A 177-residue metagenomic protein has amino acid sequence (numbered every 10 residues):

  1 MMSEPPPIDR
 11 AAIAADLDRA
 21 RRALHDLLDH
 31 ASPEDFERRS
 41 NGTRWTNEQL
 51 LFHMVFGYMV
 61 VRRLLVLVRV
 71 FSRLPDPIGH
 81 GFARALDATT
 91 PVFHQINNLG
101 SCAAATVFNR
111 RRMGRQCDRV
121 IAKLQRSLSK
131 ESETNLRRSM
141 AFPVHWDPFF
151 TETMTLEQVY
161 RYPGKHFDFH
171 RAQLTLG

Functional and structural regions predicted by a protein language model:
M1-A12, V60-V120, H145: Short, helix-capping/interhelical loops that line the mouth of catalytic, cofactor-, or ligand-binding pockets
S3, R22, A31, F36 (+4 more regions): Residue-level detector of functional hotspots within protein domains
P7-S32, F52-R63, R161-K165: Alpha-helical bundle segments that constitute or directly flank the non-heme di-iron/ferroxidase center
D9, D16-D18, D26-D29, D35 (+5 more regions): Acidic-enriched, low-complexity/disordered segments with a strong bias for Aspartate over Glutamate
A11-D18, H25, H94-G100, R110-R119 (+4 more regions): Domain-scale detector for complete catalytic domains at protein termini or as standalone homologs
E37-P91, K130, T134-G177: Short, contiguous alpha-helical
